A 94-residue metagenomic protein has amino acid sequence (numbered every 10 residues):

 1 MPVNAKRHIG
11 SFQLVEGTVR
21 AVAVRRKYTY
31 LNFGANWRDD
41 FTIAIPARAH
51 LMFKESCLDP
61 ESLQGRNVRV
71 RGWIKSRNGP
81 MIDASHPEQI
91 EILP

Functional and structural regions predicted by a protein language model:
M1-P94: OB-fold single-stranded nucleic acid-binding module
